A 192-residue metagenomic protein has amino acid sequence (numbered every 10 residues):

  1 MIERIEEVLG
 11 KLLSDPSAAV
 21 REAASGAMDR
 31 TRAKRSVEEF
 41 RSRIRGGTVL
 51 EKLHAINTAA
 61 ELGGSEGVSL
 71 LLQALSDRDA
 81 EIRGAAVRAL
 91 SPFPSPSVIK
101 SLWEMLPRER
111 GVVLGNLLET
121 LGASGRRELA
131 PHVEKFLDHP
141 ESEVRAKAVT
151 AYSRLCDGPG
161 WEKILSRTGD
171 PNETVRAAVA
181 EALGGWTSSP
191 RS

Functional and structural regions predicted by a protein language model:
I2-S14, A33-R45, G64-S76, S95-P107 (+3 more regions): Amphipathic alpha-helical scaffolding segments comprising HEAT/armadillo-like alpha-solenoid repeats
R4-E6, L50, E81, V112 (+2 more regions): HEAT/HEAT-like alpha-solenoid repeats
K11, A23-R30, H54-A55: Alpha-helical segment of the N-proximal tetratricopeptide repeat
V113-P159, V175: Solenoidal tandem-repeat scaffolds enriched in leucines and small polar residues
